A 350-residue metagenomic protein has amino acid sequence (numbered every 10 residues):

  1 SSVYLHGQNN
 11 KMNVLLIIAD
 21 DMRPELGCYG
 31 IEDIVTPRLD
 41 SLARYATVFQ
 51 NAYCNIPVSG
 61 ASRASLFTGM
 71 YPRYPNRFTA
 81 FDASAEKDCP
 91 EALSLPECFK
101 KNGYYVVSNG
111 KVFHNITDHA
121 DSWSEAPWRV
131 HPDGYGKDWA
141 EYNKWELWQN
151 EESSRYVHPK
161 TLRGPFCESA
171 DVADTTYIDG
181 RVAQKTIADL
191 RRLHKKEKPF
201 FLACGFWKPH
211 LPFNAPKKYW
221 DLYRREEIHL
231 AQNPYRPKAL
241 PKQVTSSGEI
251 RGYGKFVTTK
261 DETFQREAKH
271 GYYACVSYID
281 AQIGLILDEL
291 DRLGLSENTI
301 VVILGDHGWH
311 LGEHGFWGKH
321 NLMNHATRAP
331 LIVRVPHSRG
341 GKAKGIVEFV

Functional and structural regions predicted by a protein language model:
S1-V350: Formylglycine-dependent sulfatase
